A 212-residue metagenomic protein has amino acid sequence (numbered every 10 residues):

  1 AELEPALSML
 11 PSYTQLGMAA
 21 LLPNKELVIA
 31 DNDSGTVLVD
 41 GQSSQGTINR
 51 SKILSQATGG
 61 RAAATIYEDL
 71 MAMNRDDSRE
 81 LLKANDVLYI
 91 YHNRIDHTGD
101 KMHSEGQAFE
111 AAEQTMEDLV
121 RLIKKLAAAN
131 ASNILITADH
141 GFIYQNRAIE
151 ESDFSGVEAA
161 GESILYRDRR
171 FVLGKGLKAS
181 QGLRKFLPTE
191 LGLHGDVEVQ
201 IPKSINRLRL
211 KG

Functional and structural regions predicted by a protein language model:
A1-G212: Feature captures the catalytic ectodomains and active-site-proximal regions of enzymes that hydrolyze or transfer
